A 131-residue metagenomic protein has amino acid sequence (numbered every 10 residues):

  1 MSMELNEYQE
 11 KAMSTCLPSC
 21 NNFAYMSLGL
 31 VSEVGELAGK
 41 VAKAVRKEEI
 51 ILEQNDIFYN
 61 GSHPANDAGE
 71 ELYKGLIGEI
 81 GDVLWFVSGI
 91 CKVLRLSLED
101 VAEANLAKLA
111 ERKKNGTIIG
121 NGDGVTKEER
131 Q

Functional and structural regions predicted by a protein language model:
M1-I80, L84-Q131: Flexible "arm" and connector segments at domain edges
